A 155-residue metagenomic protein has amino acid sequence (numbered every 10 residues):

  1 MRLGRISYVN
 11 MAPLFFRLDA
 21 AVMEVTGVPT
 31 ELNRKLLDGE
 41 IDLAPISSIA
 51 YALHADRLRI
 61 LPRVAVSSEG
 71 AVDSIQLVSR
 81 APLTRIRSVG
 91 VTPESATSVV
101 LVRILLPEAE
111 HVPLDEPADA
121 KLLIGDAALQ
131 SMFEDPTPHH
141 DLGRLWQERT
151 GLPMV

Functional and structural regions predicted by a protein language model:
M1-L18, T26, V72-D119, L123-A128: Bilobed "Venus flytrap"/periplasmic-binding protein-like clamshell domains and structurally analogous long
L3, P62-L83, W146-V155: Hydrophobic/proline-rich hinge and linker segments of small-molecule sensing/allosteric domains, predominantly
I6-N10, V28-T30, E40-A52, R57 (+2 more regions): Beta->alpha turn/N-cap motifs
L14-D19, L53-D56, Q130-D135: Short loop/helix-cap segments at secondary-structure boundaries that form the rim of catalytic
A21, L37-I46, L114-L123: Alpha-to-beta junction loops
A21-L32: Short catalytic helix/loop segments, enriched in acidic residues and glycine and frequently bearing histidine
R34-K35, A44, A52-A55, S68-G70 (+1 more regions): Short active-site-adjacent helix-start/loop capping segments
L114-V155: Pocket-lining segment of extracytoplasmic ligand-binding domains
